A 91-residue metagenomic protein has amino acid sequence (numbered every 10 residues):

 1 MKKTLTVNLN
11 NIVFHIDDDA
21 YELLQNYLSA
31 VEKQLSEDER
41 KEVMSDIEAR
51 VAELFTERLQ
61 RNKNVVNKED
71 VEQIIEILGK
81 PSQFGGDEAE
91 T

Functional and structural regions predicted by a protein language model:
M1-T91: Soluble N-terminal domains of membrane-associated systems
